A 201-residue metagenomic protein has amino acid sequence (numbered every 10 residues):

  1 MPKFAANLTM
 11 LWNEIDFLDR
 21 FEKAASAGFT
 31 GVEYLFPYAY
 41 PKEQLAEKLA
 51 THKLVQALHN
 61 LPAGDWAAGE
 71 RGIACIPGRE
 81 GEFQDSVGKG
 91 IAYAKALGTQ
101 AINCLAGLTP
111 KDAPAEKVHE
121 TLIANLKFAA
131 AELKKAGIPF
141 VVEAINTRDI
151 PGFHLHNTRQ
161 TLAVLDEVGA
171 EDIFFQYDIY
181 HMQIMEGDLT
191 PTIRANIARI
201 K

Functional and structural regions predicted by a protein language model:
M1-K95, T99, L162, D166 (+3 more regions): N-terminal pre-domain/capping segments
M10-W12, Y38, P62-A63, A106-P110 (+2 more regions): Active-site-proximal loop/turn and secondary-structure-junction residues that shape catalytic pockets, frequently
V32-E33, I102, F140, K201: Hydrophobic residues within beta-strands of alpha/beta enzymes
Q56-L58, V142, Y177: Hydrophobic residues in well-ordered beta-strands that form the structural core
I73-F174, I184: Active-site acidic/histidine proton-transfer and metal-coordination neighborhood in alpha/beta enzyme cores
F174, I200-K201: His/Asp/Glu-enriched short active-site or ligand-binding loop at hydrolase and phosphoryl-transfer sites
M185-R194: Histidine/acidic-residue-rich catalytic or RNA/ligand-binding cores of hydrolases and nuclease-related proteins
